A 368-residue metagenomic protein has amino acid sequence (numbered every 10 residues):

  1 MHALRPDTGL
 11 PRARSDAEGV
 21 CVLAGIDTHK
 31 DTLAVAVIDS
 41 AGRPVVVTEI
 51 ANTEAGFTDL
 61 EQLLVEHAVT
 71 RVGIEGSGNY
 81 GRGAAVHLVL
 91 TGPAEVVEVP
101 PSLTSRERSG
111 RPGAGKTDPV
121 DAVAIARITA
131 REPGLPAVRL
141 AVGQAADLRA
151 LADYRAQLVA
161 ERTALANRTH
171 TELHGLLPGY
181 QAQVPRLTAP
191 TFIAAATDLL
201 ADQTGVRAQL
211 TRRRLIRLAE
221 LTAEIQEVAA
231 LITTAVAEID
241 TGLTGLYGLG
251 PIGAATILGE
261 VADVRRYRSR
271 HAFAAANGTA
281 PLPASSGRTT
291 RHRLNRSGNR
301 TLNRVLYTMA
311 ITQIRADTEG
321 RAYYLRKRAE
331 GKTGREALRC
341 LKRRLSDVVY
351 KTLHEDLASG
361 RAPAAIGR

Functional and structural regions predicted by a protein language model:
M1-D16, Q226-E227: Charged, flexible boundary elements
H2, A150-G242, A364: Glycine-rich, often acidic, oxyanion-interacting loops/wings at catalytic, nucleic-acid, or phospho-protein interfaces
R12-D39, I125, L158: Gly/Thr-rich phosphate-binding beta-strand-loop-beta motif of the actin/hexokinase/Hsp70
D31-A55: Short glycine-rich, Thr/Ser-proximal phosphate-binding strand/loop in the N-terminal lobe of ATP-dependent enzymes
E54-R71: Short, basic/hydrophobic alpha-helical segments
H87-V89, V96-A137, A150, T191-F192 (+2 more regions): Short alpha-helix plus adjacent loop in nuclease-associated cores
G245, P251-G334: Phosphate-backbone recognition surface of nucleic-acid-processing proteins
G287-H292, I314, Y323-R368: Low-complexity, acidic/Ser/Thr- and charged residue-rich accessory regions of DNA metabolism proteins
